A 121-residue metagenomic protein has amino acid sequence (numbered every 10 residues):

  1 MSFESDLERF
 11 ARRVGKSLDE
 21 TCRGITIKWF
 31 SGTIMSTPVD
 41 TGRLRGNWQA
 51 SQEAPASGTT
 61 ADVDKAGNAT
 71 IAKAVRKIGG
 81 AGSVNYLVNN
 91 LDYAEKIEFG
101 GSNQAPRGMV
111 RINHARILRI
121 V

Functional and structural regions predicted by a protein language model:
E4-Y93: Short, low-complexity, charged/polar segments at coil/turn and helix-coil boundaries
A94-E98: Short, cysteine-centered beta-strand-loop-beta hairpins and adjacent loop/turn segments enriched in charged/polar
F99-V121: Protruding loop/beta-arch "assembly-hinge" segments enriched in small, turn-prone residues
